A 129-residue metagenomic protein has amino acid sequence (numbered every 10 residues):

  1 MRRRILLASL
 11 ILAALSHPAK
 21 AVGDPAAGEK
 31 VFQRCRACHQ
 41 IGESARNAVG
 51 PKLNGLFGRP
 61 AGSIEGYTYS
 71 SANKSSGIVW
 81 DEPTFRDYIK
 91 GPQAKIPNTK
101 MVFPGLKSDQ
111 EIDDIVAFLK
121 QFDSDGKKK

Functional and structural regions predicted by a protein language model:
M1-L6: Bacterial N-terminal signal peptides that target proteins for export
A8-A14: Bacterial N-terminal signal peptides
L15-F32, E43-S44: Electrostatic cytochrome c docking/interface patches
Q33-I41, I115, L119: The canonical Cys-X-X-Cys-His
A37-A45, G58-R59: Detector for the c-type heme attachment site
N47-K52: Short cysteine/histidine-rich zinc-coordinating motifs and their immediately flanking basic loops
S63-P83: Short Fe-S-cluster ligation motifs
D81-K129: C-terminal capping alpha-helices of c-type cytochrome domains
